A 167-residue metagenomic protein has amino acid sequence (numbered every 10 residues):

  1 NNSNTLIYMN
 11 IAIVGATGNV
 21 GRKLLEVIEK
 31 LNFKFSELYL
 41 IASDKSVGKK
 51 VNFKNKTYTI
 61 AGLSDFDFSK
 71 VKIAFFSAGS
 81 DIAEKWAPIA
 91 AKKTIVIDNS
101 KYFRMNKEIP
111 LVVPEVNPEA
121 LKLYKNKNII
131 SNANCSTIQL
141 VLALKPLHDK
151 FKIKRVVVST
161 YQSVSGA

Functional and structural regions predicted by a protein language model:
N1-T5: Intrinsic disorder/low-complexity segments
L6-A167: N-terminal Rossmann-like NAD(P) cofactor-binding subdomain of oxidoreductases, focused on the glycine-rich
